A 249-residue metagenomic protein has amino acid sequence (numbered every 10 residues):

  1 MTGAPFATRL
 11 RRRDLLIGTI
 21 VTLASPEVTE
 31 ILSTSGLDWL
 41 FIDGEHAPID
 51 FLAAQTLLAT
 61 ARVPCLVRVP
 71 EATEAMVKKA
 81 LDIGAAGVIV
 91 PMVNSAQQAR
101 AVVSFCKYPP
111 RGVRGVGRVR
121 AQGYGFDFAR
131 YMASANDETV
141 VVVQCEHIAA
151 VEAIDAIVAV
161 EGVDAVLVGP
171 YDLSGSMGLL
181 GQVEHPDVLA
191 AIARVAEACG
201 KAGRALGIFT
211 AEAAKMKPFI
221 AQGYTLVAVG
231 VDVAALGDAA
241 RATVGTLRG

Functional and structural regions predicted by a protein language model:
M1-G249: Expand to "…catalyze enediolate/carbanion chemistry for C-C bond making/breaking, isomerization, decarboxylation
